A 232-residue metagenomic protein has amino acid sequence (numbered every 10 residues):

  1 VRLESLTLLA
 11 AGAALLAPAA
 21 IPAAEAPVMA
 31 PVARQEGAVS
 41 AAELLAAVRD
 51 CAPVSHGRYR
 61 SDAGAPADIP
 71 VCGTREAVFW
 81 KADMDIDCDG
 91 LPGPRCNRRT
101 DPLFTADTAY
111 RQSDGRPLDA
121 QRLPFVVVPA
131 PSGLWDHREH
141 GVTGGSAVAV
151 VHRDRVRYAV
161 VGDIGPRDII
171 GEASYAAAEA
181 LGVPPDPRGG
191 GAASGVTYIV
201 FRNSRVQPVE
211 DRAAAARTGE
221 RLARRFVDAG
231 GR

Functional and structural regions predicted by a protein language model:
V1-A26: Secretory targeting and sorting signals
E4, R157, A173: Functionally constrained cores in energy, signaling, and assembly domains
A17, G231-R232: N-terminal charge/polar-biased segments
A26-R155, D168, A180-R188, F201-G231: Cell wall/extracellular polymer interaction/catalysis modules
R157-P166: Short beta-strand-centered aromatic/proline hotspots
R167-A177: Short, solvent-exposed secondary-structure boundary/capping segments
G189-T197: Intrinsically disordered, low-complexity linker and terminal regions at domain boundaries
